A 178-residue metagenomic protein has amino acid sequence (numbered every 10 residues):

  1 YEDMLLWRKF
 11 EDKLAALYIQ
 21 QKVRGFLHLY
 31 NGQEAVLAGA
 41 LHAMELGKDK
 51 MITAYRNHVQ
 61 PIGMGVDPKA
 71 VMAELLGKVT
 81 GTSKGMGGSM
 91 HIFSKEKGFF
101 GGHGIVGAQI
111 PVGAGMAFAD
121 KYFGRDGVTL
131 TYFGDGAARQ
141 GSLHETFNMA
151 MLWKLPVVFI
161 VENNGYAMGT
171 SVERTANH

Functional and structural regions predicted by a protein language model:
Y1-L5, M72: Short alpha-helical scaffolding segments that buttress acidic/His motifs in well-ordered protein cores
L5-Y18: N-terminal glycine-rich anion-binding loops that anchor highly charged ligand groups
K22-W153, S171-N177: Cofactor-binding active-site loop characterized by glycine-rich and histidine/acidic residues
R56, E162-G165: Short, ordered loop/turn segments at secondary-structure junctions
G134, V161-E162: Active-site flanking residues adjacent to catalytic metal/cofactor-binding acidic residues
P156-F159: Short, proline-centered helix/strand-breaking motifs
G165-S171: Short beta-alpha connecting loops at secondary-structure transitions that line or flank enzyme active sites
